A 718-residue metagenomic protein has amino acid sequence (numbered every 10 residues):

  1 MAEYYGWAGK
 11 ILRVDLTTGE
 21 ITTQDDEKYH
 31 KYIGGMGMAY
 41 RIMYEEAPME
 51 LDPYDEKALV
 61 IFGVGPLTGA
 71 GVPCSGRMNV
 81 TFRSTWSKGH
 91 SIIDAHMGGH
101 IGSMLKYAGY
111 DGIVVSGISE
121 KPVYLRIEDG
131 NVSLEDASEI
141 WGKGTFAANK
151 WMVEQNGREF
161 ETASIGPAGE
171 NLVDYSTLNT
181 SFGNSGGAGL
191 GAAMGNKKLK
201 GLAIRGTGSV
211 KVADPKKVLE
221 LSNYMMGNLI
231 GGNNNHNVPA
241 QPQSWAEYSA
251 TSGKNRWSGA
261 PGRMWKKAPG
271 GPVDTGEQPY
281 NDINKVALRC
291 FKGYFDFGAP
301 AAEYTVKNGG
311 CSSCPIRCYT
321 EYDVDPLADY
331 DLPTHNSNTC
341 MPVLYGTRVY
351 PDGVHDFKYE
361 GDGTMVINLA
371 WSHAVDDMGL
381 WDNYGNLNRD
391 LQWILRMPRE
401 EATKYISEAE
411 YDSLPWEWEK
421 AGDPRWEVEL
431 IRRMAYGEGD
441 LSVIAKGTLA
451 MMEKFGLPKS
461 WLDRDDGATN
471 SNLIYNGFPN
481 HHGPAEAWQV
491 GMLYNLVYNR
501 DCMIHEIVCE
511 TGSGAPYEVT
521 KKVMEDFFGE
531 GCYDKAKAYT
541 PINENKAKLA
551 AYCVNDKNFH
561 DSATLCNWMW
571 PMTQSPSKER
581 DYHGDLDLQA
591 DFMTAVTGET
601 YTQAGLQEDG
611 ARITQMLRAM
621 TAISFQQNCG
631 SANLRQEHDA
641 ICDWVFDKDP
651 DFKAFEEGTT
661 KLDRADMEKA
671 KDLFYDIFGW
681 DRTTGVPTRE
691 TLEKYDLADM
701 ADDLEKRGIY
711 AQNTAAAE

Functional and structural regions predicted by a protein language model:
A2-P66, C74, I165-P167, N184: N-terminal amphipathic, basic-rich helices that act as targeting or association modules
Y4-W7, L16, P53-K57, P73 (+6 more regions): A generic structural signal for short, non-catalytic loop/turn and secondary-structure boundary residues
G6, T22, D26, F62 (+5 more regions): Extended catalytic cores of very large enzyme megasubunits
L12-R13, V123-R126, T177: Short polybasic amphipathic segments
D15, D55, S75-M78, F82 (+3 more regions): Extended C-terminal regions of large enzymes
D26-K31, D129, S138-W141: A short, sequence-level motif marking secondary-structure junctions
M38-Y124, V132-E135, E139-N149: Feature captures the catalytic cores and cofactor-binding loops of soluble hydro-lyases/lyases that act on carboxylate
G98-G130, N196-V210, N383-Q392: Glycine-rich phosphate/pyrophosphate-binding loops and their adjacent beta-strand/loop elements at enzyme active sites
